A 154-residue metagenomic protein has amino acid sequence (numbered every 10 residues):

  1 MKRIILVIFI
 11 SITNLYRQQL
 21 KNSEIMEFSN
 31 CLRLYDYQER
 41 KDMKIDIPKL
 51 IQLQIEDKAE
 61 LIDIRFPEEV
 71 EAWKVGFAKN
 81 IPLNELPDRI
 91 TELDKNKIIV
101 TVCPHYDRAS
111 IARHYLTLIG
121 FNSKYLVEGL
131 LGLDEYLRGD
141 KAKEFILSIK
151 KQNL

Functional and structural regions predicted by a protein language model:
M1-K2: N-terminal hydrophobic targeting signals that begin at the initiator methionine
I5-R17: Hydrophobic h-region of N-terminal signal peptides that target proteins for export in Gram-negative bacteria
I8-F9, Q52, E69: A ubiquitous, low-specificity "background" feature that marks scattered single residues across proteins without
Y16-P48, I55, A59, E71-I98 (+1 more regions): Rhodanese-like catalytic fold shared by cysteine-dependent sulfurtransferases and DSP/PTP-type phosphatases
L61-D63: Structural scaffold elements adjacent to functional motifs in cytosolic proteins
R65-P67: Anionic group-transfer/hydrolysis microenvironments
T101-C103: Short, surface-exposed ligand- or partner-binding patches at beta-edge/loop junctions that are enriched in aromatics
